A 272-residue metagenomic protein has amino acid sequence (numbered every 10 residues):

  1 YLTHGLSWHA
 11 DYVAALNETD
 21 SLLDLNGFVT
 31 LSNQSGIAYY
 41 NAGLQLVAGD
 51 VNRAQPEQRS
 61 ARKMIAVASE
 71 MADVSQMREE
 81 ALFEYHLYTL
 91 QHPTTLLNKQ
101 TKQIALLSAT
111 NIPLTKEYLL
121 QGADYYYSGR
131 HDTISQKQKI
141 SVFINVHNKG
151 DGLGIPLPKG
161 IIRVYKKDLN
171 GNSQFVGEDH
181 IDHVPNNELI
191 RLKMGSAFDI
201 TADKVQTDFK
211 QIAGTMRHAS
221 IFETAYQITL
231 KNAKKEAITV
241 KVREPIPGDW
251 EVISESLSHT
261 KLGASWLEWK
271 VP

Functional and structural regions predicted by a protein language model:
Y1-P272: Long, intrinsically disordered, low-complexity accessory segments associated with secretion and vesicular trafficking
